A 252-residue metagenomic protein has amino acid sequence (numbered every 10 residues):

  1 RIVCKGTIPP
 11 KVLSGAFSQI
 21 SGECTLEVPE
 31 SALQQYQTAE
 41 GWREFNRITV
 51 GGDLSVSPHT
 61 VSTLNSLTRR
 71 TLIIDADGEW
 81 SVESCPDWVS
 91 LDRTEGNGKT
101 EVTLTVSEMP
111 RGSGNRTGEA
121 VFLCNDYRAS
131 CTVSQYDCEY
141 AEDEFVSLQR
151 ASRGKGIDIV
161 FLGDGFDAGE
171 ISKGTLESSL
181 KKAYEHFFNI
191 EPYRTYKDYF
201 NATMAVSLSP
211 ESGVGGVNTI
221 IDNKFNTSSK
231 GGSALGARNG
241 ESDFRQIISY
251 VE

Functional and structural regions predicted by a protein language model:
R1-G52: Solvent-exposed loop and capping/linker segments of extracellular ligand-binding repeat ectodomains
G52-I74: Beta-sheet-dominated interaction scaffolds and their linkers
D53-V56, A76-T103: Surface-exposed binding patches on compact interaction domains or structured appendages
E101-T117: Extracellular/luminal low-complexity segments enriched in Ser/Thr/Pro
G114-D126: A short beta-strand micro-motif common to beta-rich folds, especially ectodomain repeats
Y127-D137: C-terminal edge beta-strand
C138-V251: Propeptide-to-catalytic entry region of secreted or membrane-anchored zinc metalloproteases
